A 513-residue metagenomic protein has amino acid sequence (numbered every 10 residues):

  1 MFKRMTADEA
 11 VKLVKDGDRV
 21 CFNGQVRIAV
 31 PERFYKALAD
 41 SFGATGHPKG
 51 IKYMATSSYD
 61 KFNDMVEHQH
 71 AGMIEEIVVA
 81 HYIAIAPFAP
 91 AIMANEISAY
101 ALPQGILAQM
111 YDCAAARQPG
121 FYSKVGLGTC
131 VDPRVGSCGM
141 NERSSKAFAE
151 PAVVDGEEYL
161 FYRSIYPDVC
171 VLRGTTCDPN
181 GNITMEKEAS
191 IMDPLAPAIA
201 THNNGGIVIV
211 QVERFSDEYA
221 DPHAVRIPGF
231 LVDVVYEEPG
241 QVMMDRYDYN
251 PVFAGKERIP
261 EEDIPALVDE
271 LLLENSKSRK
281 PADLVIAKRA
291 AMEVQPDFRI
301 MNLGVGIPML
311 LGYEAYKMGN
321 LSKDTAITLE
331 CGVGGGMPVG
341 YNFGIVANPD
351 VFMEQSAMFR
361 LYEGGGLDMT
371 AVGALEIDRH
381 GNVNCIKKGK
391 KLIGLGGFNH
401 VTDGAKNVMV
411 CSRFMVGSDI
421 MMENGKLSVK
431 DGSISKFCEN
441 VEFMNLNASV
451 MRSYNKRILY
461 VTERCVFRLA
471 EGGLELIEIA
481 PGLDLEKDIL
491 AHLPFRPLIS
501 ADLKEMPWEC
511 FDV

Functional and structural regions predicted by a protein language model:
M1-R4, D8, E32, K280 (+4 more regions): Conserved structured core elements
F2-K12, V26-A44, M54, Y59-Q69 (+2 more regions): Conserved phosphate- and dinucleotide-binding cores of soluble alpha/beta proteins, encompassing both enzyme active
T6-R19, I165, R289-R299: Glycine-rich phosphate/diphosphate-binding loops that line cofactor/substrate pockets in enzymes
K15-C21, I264-S276: Generic N-terminal amphipathic, Lys/Arg-enriched alpha-helix
R19-G24, M54, I300: Short glycine-rich or small-residue beta-strand-to-loop segments that form or flank ligand, phosphate, metal/Fe-S
K49, S276-R279, L284, K288-V294 (+1 more regions): Glycine-rich phosphate/ribose-binding loops and adjacent secondary-structure elements that form binding surfaces
N182, D269-A282, R289-G304, G473 (+1 more regions): Glycine-rich phosphate/diphosphate-binding loops and the adjacent beta-loop-alpha structural elements that coordinate
